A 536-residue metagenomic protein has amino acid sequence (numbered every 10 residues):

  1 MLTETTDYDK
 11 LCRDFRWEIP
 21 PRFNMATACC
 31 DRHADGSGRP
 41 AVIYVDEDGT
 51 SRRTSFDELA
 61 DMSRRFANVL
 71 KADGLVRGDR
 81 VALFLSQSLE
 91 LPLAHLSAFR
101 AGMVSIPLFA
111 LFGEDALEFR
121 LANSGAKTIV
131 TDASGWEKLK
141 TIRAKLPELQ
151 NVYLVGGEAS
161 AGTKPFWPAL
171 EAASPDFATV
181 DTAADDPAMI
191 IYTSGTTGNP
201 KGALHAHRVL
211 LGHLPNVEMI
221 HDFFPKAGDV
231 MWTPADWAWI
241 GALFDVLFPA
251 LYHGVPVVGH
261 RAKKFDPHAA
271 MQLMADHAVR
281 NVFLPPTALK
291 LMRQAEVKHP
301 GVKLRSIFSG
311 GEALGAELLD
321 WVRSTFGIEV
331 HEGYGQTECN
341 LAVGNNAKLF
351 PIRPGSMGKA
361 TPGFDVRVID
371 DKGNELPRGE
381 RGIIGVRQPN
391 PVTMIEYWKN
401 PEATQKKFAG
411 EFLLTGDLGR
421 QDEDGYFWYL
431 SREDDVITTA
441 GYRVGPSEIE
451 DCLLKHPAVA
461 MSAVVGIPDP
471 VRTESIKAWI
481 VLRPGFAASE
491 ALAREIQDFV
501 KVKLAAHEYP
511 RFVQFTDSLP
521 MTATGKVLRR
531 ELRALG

Functional and structural regions predicted by a protein language model:
G38-P40, E171-Y192, N199, F224-V230: Conserved pre-ATP/AMP-binding loop-to-beta segment of ANL
V42-L96, G113-E118, W167-P168: Conserved AMP-binding/adenylate-forming core of the ANL superfamily
R52-D57, A188-P215: Conserved AMP-binding A3 loop
S63-R65, E171, A203-F224, L289-R293: Conserved structural elements of the adenylate-forming
A72, L96-P168, A278, P484: Structural core segment of the AMP-binding/adenylate-forming
D115-F119, K127-D132, V282, Q388-N390 (+6 more regions): AMP-binding/adenylate-forming catalytic core of the ANL superfamily
L211-T233, A238-R280, A295: Conserved AMP-binding/adenylation subdomain of ANL enzymes
Y252, V279-L284, R293-I352, D365: Gly/Ser/Thr-rich phosphate-binding loop
